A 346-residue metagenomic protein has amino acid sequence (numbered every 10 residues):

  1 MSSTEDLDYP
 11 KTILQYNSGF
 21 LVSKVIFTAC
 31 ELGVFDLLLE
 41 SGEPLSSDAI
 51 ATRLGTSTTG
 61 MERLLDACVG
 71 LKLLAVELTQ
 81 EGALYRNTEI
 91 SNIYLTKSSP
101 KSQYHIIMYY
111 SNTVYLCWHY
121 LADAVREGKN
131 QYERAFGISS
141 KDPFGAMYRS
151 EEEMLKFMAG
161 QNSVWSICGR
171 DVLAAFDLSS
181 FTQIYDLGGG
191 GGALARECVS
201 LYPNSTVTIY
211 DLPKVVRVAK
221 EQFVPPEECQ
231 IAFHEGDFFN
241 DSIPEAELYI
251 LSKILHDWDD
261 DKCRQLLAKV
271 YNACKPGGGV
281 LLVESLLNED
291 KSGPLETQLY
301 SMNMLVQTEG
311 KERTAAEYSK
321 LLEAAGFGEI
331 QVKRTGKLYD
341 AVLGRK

Functional and structural regions predicted by a protein language model:
M1-T79, L178-K346: Alpha-helical subdomain
S2-T4, Y9-Q183: Conserved Class I S-adenosyl-L-methionine-dependent methyltransferase catalytic core
